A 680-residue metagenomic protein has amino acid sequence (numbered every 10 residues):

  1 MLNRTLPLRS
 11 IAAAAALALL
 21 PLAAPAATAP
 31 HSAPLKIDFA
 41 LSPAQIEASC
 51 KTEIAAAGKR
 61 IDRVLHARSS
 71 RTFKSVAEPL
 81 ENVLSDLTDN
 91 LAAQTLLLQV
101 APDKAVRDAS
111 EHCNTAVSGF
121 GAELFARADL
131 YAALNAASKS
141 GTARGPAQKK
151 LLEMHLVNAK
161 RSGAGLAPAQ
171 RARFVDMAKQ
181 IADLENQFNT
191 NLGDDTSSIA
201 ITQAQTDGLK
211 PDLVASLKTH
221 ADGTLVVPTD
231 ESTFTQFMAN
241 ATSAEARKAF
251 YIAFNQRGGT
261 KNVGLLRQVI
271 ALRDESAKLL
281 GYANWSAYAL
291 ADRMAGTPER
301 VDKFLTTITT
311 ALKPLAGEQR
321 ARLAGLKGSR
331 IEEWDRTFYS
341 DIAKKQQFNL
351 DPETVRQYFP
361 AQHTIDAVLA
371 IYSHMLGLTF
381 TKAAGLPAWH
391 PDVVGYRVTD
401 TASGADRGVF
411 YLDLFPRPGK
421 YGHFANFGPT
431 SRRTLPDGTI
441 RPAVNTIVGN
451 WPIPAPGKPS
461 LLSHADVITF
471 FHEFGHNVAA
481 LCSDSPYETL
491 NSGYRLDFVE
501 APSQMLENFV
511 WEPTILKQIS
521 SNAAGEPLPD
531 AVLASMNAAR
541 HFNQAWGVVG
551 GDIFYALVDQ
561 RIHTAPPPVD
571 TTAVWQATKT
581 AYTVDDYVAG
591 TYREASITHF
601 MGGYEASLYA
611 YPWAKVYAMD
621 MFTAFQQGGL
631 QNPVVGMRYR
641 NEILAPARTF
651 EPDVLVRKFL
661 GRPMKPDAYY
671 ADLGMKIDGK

Functional and structural regions predicted by a protein language model:
L2-P25: Gram-negative bacterial Sec-dependent N-terminal signal peptides
A27-P211, F625, K680: N-terminal helix-rich structural modules
A27-Q45, T224, H363, A367-F380 (+8 more regions): C-terminal, non-catalytic "cap/extension" segments appended to globular domains
H31-Q45, Q94-C113, L134-D176, V226-V263 (+5 more regions): Short His/Asp/Glu-rich catalytic/ion-coordination signatures at enzyme active sites or charged loops
R63-T72, W285, T381-G385, T489 (+1 more regions): Surface-exposed patches in mature extracellular/periplasmic domains of secreted proteins
D86-L96, E153, V157, I252 (+3 more regions): Short, hydrophobic/amphipathic alpha-helical patches that form generic packing surfaces within helical domains
L151, D183, T190, T196-P228 (+6 more regions): Active-site-proximal, well-structured secondary-structure segments within enzyme catalytic domains
W451-F471: Short pre-active-site segment immediately N-terminal to the catalytic Zn-binding motif
